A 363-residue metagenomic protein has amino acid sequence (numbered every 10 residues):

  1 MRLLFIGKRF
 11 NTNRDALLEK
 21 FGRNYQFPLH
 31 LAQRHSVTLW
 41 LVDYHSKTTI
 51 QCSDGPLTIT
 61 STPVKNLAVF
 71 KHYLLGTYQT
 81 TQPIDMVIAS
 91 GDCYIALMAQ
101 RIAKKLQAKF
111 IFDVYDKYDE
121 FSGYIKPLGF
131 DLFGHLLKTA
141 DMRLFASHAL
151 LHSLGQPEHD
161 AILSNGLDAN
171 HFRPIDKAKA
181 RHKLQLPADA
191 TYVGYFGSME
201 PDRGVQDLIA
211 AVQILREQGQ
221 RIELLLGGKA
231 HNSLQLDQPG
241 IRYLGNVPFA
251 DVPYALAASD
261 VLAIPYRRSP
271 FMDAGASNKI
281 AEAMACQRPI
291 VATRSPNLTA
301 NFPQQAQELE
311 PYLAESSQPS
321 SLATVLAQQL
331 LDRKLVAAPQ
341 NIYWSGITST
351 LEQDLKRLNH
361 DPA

Functional and structural regions predicted by a protein language model:
M1-K47, Q51, M142, Q213-E217: N-terminal subdomain of nucleotide-sugar transferases
L4-I6, P187-R203, I209-Q213: Conserved donor-binding/catalytic core segment of Leloir-type glycosyltransferases
K20, R203, A250-Y254, I264-E282 (+1 more regions): Nucleotide-sugar-dependent
Q26-L29, L75-Y78, L97, R101 (+2 more regions): Membrane-proximal helix-turn-helix segments that form the acceptor-binding/catalytic region of lipid-linked
A149, G166: Carbohydrate-associated surface elements
L167-K183, A190, G204: Acidic anion/phosphate-binding donor-loop and adjacent secondary structure in glycosyltransferase catalytic cores
G228-P253: Nucleotide-activated donor-binding/catalytic signature segment of Leloir-type glycosyltransferases, i.e., the conserved
L313-S317, L330-N359: A charged, aromatic-enriched C-terminal amphipathic alpha-helix characteristic of glycosyltransferases across folds
